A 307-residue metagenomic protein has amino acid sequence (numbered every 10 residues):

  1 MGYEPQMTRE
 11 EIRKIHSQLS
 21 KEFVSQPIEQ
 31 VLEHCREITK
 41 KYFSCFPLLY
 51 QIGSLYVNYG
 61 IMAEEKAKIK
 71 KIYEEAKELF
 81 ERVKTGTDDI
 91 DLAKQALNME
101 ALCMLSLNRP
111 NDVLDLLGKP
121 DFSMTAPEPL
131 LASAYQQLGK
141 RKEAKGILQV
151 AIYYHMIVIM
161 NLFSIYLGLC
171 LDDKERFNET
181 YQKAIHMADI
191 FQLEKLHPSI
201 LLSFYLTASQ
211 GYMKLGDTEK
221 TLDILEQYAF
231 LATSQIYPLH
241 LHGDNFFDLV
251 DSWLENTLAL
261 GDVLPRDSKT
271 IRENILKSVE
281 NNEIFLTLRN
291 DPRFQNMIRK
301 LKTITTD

Functional and structural regions predicted by a protein language model:
M1-E10, N281, K300: Short C-terminal boundary/hinge segments that cap the last helix of small helical domains
M7-E64: Helix-turn-helix/homeodomain-like alpha-helical modules used for DNA recognition and transcription-factor dimerization
R9-I15, S44-L48, D88-L97, P120-L130 (+2 more regions): Generic helix N-cap/helix-start motif at coil->alpha-helix transitions
E10, V57-G86, L260-E273, S278-V279: Short coil/linker segments at helix-helix boundaries
K21-C35, K66-E81, A101-L116, S133-K145 (+1 more regions): Helix-turn-helix repeat elements of alpha-solenoid scaffolds
K21-E22, L55, M62, C103 (+5 more regions): Residue-level signature for tetratricopeptide repeat
E37-F43, E81-D89, D115-T125, Q149-V158 (+3 more regions): Solenoid-like repeat scaffolds
L162-D291, N296, K300-D307: Alpha-helical protein-protein interaction modules
